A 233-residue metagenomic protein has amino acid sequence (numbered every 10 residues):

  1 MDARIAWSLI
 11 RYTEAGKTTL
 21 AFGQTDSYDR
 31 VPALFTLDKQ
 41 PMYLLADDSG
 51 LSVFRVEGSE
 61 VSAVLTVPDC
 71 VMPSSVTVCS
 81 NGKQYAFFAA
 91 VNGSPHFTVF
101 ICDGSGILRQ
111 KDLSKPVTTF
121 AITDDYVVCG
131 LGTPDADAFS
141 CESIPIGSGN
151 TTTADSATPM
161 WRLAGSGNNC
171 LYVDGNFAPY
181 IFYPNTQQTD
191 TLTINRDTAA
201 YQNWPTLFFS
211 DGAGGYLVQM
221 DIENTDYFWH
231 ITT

Functional and structural regions predicted by a protein language model:
M1-A15: Sequence/structural signature of beta-propeller modules and their immediately flanking N-terminal secretory/stalk
M1-D2, A33, Q40-A46, Q84-A90 (+4 more regions): Short beta-strand elements that form the blades of beta-propeller/WD-repeat-like and other beta-sheet-rich scaffold
R4-S8, S49-F54, S94-F100, D135-E142 (+2 more regions): Structural motif
I5, K17-T18, P41, L51 (+13 more regions): Hydrophobic residues embedded in beta-strands of well-ordered beta-sheets
T13-A15, V56-S59, C102-G106, P145-G149 (+2 more regions): Short loop/turn segments that connect beta-strands within beta-propeller blades
K17-Q24, V61-P68, G106-D112, N150-D155 (+1 more regions): A short beta-strand motif characteristic of beta-propeller blades
S27-F35, V71-C79, K115-D124, A157-N168 (+1 more regions): Repeated scaffold domains used in trafficking and secretory/extracellular systems, primarily beta-propellers
N81, D103-S105, D211: Acidic/polar residues in short coil/turn loops that connect beta-strands within repeat-based beta-sheet scaffolds
